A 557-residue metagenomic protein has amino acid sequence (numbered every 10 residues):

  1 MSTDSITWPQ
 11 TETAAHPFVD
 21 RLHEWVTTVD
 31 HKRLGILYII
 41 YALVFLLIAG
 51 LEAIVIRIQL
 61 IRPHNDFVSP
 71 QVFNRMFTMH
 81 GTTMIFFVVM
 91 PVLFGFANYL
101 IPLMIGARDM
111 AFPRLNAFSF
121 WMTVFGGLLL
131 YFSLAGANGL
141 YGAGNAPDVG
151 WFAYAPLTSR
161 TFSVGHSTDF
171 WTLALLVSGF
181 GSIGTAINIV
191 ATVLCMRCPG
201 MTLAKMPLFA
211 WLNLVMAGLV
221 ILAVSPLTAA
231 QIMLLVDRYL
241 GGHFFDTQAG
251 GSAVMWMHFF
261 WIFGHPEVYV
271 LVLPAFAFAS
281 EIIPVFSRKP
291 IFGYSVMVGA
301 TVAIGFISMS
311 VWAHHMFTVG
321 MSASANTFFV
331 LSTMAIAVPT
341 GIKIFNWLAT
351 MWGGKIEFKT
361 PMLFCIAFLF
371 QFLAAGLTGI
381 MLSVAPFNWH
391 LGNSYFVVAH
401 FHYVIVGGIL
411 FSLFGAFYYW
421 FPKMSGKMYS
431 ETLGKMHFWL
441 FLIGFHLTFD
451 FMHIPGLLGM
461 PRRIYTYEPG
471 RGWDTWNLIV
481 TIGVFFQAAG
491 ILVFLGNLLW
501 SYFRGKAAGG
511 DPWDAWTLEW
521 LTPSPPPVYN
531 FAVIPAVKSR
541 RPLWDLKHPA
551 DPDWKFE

Functional and structural regions predicted by a protein language model:
S2-E557: Membrane-embedded and interfacial regions of multi-pass energy-transducing membrane proteins
